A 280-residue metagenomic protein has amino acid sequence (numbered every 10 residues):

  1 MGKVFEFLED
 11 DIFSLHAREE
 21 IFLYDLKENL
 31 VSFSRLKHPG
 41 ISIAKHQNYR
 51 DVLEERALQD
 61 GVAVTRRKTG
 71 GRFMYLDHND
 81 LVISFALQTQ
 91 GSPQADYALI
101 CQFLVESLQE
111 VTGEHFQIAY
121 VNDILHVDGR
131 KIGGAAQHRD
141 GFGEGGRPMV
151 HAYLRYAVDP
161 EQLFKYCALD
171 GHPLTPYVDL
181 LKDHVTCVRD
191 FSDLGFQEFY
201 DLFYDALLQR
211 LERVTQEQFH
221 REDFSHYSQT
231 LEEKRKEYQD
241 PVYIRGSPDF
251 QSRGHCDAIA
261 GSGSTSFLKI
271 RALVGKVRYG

Functional and structural regions predicted by a protein language model:
M1-E55, R67, A168-Y279: Active-site loop/lid in soluble adenylation, ligation, and acyl-transfer enzymes
L30, T69-F73, A136-Q137, G141: Catalytic micro-motifs at enzyme active sites that drive phosphoryl/nucleotidyl and oxygen chemistry
G40-I41, R50-D51, Q90, A157 (+1 more regions): Short, acidic Gly/Pro/Ser/Thr-rich loop/turn segments
D51, Q59-G70, L99-V105, Q109-V111 (+1 more regions): Short acidic (Asp/Glu) patches
E54-Q90, K234: A glycine-rich, hydrophobic loop/mini-helix early in the fold
H78-V127: Contiguous, small/hydrophobic- and glycine-enriched helical/loop subdomains that border and often "cap" functional
L87-P93, V158-P160, D190-F196: A generic structural motif
Q117-Y177: A contiguous pocket-lining binding segment that forms or flanks enzyme active sites
